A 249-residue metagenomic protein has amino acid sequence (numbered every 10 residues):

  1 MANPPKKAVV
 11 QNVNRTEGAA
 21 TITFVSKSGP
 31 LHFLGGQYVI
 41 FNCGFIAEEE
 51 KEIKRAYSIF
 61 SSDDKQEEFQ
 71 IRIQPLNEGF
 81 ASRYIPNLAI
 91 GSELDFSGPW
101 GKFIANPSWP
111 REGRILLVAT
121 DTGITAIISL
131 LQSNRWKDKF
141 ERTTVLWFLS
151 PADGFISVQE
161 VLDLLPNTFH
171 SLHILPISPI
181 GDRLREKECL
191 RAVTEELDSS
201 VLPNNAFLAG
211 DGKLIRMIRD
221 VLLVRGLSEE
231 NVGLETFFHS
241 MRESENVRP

Functional and structural regions predicted by a protein language model:
A2-S92, L149: Ferredoxin-reductase
F80-P249: FNR/FR-type flavoprotein reductase catalytic core
